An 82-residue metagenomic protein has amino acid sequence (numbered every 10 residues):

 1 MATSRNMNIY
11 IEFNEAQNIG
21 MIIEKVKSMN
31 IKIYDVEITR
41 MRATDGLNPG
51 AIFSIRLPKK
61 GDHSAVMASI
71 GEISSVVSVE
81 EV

Functional and structural regions predicted by a protein language model:
M1-T39: Canonical alpha-helical transmembrane segment with a positive-inside/aromatic-interface signature
T3-S4, D45-P49: Short flexible coil/turn linkers enriched for glycine and charged/polar residues that connect secondary-structure
I9, L47-S54: Short, hydrophobic beta-strand segments
E15-A16, R56-D62: Helix N-cap motif at beta-to-alpha junctions
M21, S54-I55: Short alpha-helix boundary/capping motifs
I22-M29, D62-S75: Short amphipathic alpha-helices in soluble, non-transmembrane regions that often serve as interface/regulatory elements
K32-I38, E72-V82: Conserved short beta-strand edge segments in small beta-sheet-based binding/regulatory domains
T44-G46, G61, V77-E80: Cytosolic C-terminal regulatory domains/tails of membrane transporters and channels
